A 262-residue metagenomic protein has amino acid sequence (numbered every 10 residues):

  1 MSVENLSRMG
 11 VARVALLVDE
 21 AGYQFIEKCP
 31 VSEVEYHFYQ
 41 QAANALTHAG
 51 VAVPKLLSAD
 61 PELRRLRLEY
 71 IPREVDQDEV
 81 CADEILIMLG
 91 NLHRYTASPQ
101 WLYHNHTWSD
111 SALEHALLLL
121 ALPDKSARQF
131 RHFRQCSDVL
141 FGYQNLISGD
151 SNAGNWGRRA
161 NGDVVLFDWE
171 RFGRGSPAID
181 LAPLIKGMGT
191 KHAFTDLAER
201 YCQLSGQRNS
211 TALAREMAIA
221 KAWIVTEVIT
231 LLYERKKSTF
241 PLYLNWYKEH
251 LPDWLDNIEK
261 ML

Functional and structural regions predicted by a protein language model:
M1-N5: Conserved N-terminal boundary motif of the eukaryotic protein kinase catalytic domain
R8-V18, R134-I179: Active-site acidic catalytic loop and adjacent metal/ATP-binding pocket of ATP-dependent phosphoryl transfer enzymes
G22-L66, P72-R94: A conserved alpha-helical element in kinase catalytic cores
V34-E35, K248-L262: Regulatory N- and C-terminal appendages and interdomain linkers associated with kinase/kinase-like NTP transferase
A43-L46, H93-Q100, S137, S205 (+1 more regions): A general structural signal marking secondary-structure boundaries and capping sites
V75-S126, G142-Q144, G173-R174: A cross-family kinase active-site recognition segment
I85, V165, A182-I185: Glycine-rich, phosphate-binding/catalytic loops in enzymes
A178-R208, K221-D253: Active-site activation/catalytic loop segments of kinase-like enzymes and analogous catalytic loops in related
